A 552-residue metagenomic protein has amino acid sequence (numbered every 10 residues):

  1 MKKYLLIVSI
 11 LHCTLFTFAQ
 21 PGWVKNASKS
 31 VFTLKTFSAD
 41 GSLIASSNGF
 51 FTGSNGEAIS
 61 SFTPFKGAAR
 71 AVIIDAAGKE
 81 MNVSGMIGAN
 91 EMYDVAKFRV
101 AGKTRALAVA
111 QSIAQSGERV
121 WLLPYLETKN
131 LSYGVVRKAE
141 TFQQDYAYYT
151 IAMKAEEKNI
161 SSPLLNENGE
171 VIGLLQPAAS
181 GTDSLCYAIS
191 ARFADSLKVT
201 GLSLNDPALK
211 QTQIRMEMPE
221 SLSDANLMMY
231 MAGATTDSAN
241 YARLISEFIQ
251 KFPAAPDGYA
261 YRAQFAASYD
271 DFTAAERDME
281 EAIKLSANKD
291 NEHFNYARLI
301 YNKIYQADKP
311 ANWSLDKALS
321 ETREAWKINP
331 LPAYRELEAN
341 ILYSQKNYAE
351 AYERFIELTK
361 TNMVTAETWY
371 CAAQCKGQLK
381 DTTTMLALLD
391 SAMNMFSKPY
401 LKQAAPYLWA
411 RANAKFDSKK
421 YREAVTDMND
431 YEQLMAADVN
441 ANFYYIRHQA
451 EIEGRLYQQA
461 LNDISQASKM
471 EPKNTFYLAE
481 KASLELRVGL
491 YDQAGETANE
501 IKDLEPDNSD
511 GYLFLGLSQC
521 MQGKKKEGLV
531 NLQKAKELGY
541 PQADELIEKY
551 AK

Functional and structural regions predicted by a protein language model:
Q20, F37-S61, E80-N82, S161-S162: A conserved glycine-rich beta-strand in the N-terminal activation segment of trypsin-fold
P21-V24, L174-N240: C-terminal cap/linker of serine protease catalytic domains
G22-K25, R105-I160, L175-Y187, L197 (+1 more regions): Flexible, gly/ser-rich surface segments that form the specificity/activation loops bordering the active-site cleft
G53-S132, D145-Y148, M153: Conserved active-site neighborhood of the chymotrypsin/trypsin-like protease fold
D257, N291-E292, L331-A333, A366-E367 (+6 more regions): Start-of-helix register in tetratricopeptide repeats
Y261, N295, L337, C371 (+5 more regions): Canonical tetratricopeptide repeat
S268, N302-Q306, S344-Q345, Q378-L379 (+5 more regions): Register position in tetratricopeptide repeats
